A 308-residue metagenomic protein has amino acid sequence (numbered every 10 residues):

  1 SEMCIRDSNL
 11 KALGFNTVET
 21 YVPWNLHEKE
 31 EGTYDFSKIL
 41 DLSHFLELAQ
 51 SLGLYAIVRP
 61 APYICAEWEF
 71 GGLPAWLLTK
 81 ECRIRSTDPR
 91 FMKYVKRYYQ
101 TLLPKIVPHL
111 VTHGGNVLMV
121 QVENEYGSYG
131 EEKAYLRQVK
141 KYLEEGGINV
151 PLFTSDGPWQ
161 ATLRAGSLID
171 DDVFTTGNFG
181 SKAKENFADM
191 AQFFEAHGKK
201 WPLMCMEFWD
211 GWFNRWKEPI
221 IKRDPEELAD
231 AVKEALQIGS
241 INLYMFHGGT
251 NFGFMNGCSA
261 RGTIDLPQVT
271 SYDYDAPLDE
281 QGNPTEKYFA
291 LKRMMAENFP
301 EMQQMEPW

Functional and structural regions predicted by a protein language model:
S1, W24-D41, L78-R97, Q121-E132 (+3 more regions): The substrate-binding groove and active-site-proximal loops of carbohydrate-active enzymes, especially glycoside
M3-I5: Short, small-residue-biased leader/transition segments that mark boundaries at the very start of proteins
K11-S43, I64-F70: Aromatic-lined carbohydrate-binding/catalytic grooves of carbohydrate-active enzymes
V18, E47-G71, G249: Glycine-rich, aromatic-flanked loop segments that form ligand/cofactor-binding clefts across common enzyme folds
G32-K38, S51, P62-S86, L136-K141 (+3 more regions): Aromatic- and acidic-residue-enriched segments that line the glycan-binding/catalytic groove of carbohydrate-active
K38-V58, K80-V117: An active-site-proximal structural segment forming one wall of the substrate-binding cleft that immediately precedes
K80, V95-V107, H113-Q121, E132-L136 (+6 more regions): Carbohydrate-binding surfaces of carbohydrate-active enzymes
K133-A235: Noncatalytic carbohydrate-binding groove/subsite architecture in carbohydrate-active enzymes
